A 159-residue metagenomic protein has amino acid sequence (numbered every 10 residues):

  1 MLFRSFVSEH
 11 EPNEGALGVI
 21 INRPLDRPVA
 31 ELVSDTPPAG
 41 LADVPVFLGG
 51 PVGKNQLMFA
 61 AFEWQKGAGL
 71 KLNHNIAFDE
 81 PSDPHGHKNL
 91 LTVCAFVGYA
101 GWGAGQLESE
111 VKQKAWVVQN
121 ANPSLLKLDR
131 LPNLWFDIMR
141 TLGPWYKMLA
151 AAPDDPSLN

Functional and structural regions predicted by a protein language model:
M1-L2: Short, small-residue-biased leader/transition segments that mark boundaries at the very start of proteins
V7, A16-I21, M58-A60, C94-V97: Short hydrophobic-aromatic micro-motifs
E9-N13, E63-Q65, G101: Short, flexible beta-strand-to-coil junctions
P12-N22, K66-N75: Short, well-ordered strand-loop elements centered on a beta-strand within folded domains, enriched for acidic residues
N13-F47: A short mixed-secondary-structure module that forms the rim of ligand-binding clefts
L17, E31-L32, L70-N73, G105-E110 (+1 more regions): A short secondary-structure junction signal
T36-H87: Short, structured beta-strand-loop surface elements
D79-N159: C-terminal edge-of-domain segments
